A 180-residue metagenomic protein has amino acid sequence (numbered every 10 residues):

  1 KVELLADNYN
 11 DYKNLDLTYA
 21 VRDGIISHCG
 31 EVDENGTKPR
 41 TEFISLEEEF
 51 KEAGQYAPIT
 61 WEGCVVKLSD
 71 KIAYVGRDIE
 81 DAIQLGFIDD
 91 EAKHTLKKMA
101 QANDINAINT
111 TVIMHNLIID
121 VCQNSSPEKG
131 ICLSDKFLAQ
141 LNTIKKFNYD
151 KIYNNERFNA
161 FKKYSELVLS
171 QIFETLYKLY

Functional and structural regions predicted by a protein language model:
V2-Y180: Histidine-centered, transition-metal-coordinating active-site segments
